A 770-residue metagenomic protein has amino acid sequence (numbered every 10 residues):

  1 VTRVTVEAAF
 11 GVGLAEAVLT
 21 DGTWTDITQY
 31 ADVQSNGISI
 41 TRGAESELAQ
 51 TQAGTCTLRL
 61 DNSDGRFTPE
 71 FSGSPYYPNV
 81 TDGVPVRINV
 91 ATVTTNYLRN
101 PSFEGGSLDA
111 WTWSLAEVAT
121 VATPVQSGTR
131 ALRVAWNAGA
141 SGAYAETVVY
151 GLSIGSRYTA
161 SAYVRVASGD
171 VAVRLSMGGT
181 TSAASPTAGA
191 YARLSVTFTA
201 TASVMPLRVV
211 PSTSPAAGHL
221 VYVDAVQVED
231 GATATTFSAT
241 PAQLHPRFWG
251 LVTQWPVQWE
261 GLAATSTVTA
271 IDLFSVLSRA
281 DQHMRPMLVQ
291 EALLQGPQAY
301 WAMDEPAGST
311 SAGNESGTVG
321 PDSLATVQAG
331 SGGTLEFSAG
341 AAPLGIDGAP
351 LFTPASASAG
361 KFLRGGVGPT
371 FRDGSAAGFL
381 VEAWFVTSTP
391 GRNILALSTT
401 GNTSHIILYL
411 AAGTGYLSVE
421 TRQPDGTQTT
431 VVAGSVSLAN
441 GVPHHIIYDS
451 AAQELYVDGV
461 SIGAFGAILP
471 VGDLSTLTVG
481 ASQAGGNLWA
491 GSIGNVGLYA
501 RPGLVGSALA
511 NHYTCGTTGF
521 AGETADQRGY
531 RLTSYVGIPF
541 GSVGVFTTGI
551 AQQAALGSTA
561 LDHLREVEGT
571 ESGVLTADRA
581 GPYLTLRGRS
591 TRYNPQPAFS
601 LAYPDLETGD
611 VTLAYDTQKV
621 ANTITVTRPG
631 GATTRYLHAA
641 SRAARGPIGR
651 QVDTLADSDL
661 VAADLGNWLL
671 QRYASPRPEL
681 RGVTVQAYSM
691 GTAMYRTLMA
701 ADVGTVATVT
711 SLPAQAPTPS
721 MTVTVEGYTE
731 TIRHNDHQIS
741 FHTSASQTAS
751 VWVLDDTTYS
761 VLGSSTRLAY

Functional and structural regions predicted by a protein language model:
V1-D32, V93-G105, A122-Q126, R133-A138 (+12 more regions): Acidic, small/polar-enriched beta strand-loop surface segments
V1-T94, G128, V223, Q243-M287 (+6 more regions): Assembly/oligomerization scaffold segments
A31-S35, L244-V268, T576-D578, L712-T743: Short beta-strand and beta-hairpin "edge-sheet" elements
T94-Q243, T334-G348: Extracellular and organelle-lumenal recognition/adhesion modules and their flexible linkers in secreted
A110-W113, G231-A242, S311-N314, P502-C515 (+1 more regions): Short acidic, Gly/Pro-enriched loop/turn segments at secondary-structure junctions
L175-M177, W301, L455-V457: Conserved aromatic beta-strand anchor motif in extracellular beta-sandwich/beta-rich domains
M177-T181, L397-S404, V460, G588-Y593: Short edge-strand/loop segments of extracellular domains
